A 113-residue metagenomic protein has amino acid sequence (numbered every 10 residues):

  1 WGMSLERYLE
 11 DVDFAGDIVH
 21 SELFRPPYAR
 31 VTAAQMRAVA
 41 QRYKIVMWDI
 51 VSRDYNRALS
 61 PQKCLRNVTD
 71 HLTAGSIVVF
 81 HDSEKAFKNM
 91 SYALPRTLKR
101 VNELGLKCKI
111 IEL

Functional and structural regions predicted by a protein language model:
W1, R53-R57, K85-F87: Short, small-residue-enriched loops and turns at beta-alpha junctions that line or gate enzyme active sites
W1-M3, M47: N-terminal/domain-start segments enriched in small and hydrophobic, helix-friendly residues, covering either
L5, M36, A58-P61, M90-L94: Conserved strand-to-helix beginnings and helix N-cap segments that scaffold or border functional pockets
L5-A33, R66-H81, R100-N102: CE4/NodB-like, metal-dependent polysaccharide N-deacetylase domain that modifies extracellular/periplasmic N-acetylated
F14, I18, R37-R42, A93-L104: Alpha-helical structural signal in soluble globular domains
E22, R30, Q35-H71, G105-L113: His/Asp/Glu-enriched short active-site or ligand-binding loop at hydrolase and phosphoryl-transfer sites
D49-I50, H81-E84: Short, histidine-centered active-site or binding-site loop motifs used for metal coordination, general acid-base
K85-L113: C-terminal domain-boundary segment and adjacent tail
